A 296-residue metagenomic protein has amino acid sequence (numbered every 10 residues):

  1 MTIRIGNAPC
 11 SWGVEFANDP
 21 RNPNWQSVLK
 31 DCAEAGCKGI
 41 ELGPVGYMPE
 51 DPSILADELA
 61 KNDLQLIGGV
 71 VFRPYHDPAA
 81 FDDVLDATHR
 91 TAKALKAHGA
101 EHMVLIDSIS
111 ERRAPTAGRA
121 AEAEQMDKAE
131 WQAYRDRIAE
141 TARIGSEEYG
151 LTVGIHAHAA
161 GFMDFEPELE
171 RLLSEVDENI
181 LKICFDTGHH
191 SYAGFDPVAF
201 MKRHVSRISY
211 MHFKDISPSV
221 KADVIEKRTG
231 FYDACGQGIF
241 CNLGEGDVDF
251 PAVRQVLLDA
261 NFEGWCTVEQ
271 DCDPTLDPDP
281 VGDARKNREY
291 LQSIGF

Functional and structural regions predicted by a protein language model:
M1-N24: Boundary/entry segment of secreted carbohydrate-active catalytic domains
M1-T2, L29-E34, P49-G68, D86-A100 (+4 more regions): Acidic (Asp/Glu)-rich catalytic clusters
T2-P9, G39, D63-G68, E101-V104 (+4 more regions): Structural preference for beta-strand elements that scaffold enzyme active sites
N7, C32, I40, L59 (+7 more regions): Conserved, mostly hydrophobic/aromatic
F16, P20, G39-I54, P74-D86 (+5 more regions): Acidic-and-aromatic substrate-binding clefts and catalytic sites of carbohydrate-active enzymes
D19-N24, S110-A120, V220-D233: Short, flexible, mixed-charge acidic loops at enzyme active sites
G39-I40, R135-D247, F296: Acidic/histidine-rich catalytic cores of soluble enzymes
K61, A80-I183: Active-site acidic/histidine proton-transfer and metal-coordination neighborhood in alpha/beta enzyme cores
